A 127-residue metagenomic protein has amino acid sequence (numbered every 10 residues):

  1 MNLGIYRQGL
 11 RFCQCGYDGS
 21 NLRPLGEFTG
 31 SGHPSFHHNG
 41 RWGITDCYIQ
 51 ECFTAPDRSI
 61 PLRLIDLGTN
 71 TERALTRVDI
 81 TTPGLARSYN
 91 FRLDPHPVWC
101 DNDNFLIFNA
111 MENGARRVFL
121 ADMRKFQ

Functional and structural regions predicted by a protein language model:
M1-N2, P34-T45, P97-F105: Blade-terminus and WD-like Trp-Asp/Gly-His loop motifs, strongest in beta-propeller folds
G4-P24, Y48-I80, N104-F105, N109-Q127: Beta-propeller blade-edge and WD-like acidic-aromatic loop motif
R23-H37, N70-W99: Conserved blade-ending motifs and adjacent loop-strand segments that build the rim/top face of beta-propeller domains
F36, T45-Y48, G84-A86, A121: Short, surface-exposed linear patches
